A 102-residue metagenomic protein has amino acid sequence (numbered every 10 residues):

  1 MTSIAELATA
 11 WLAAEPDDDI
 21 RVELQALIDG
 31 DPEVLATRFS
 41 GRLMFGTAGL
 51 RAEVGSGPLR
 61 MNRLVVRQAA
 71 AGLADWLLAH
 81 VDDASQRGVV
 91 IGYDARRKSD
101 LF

Functional and structural regions predicted by a protein language model:
A8-L101: An N-terminal, well-structured beta->alpha segment
